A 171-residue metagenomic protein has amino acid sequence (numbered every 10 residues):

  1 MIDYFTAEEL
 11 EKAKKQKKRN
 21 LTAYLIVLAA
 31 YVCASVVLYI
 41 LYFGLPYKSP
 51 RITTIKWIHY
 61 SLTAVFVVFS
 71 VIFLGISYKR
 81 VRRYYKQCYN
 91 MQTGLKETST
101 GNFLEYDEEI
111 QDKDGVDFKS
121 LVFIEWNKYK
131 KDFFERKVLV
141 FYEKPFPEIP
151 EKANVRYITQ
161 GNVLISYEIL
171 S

Functional and structural regions predicted by a protein language model:
M1-E9: Short, charged cytosolic
E11-Y89: Alpha-helical transmembrane spans
S70-S77, G94, W126-K130: N-terminal start-of-chain detector that recognizes signal peptides and the immediate post-cleavage beginning
N90-G115: Structural detector for short beta-strands of small beta-barrel domains
E109-K130: Short aromatic-glycine-enriched beta-strand elements
F133-S171: A membrane-cytosol interface segment of integral membrane proteins
